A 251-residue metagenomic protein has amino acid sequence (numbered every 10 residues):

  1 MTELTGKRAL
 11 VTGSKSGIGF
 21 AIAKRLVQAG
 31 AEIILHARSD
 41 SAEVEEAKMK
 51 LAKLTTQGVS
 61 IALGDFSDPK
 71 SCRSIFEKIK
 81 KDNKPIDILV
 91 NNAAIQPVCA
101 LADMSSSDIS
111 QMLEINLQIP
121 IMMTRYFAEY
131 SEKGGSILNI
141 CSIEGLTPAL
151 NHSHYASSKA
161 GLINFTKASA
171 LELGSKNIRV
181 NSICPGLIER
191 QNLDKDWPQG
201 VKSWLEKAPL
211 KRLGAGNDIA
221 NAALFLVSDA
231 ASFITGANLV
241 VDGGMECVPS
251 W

Functional and structural regions predicted by a protein language model:
E3, T147, L224, T235-W251: Short C-terminal tail/terminal secondary-structure segment of NAD(P)H-dependent dehydrogenase/reductase domains
R8, K15-S16: Conserved glycine-rich cofactor-binding loop
A100-L101, D108-L113, L193, W204: Substrate-binding pocket helix/loop in short-chain dehydrogenase/reductase
T124, S158, T166: Active-site helix of classical SDR
E129-Y130, L171-E172, S232: Alpha-helical segment proximal to the catalytic Tyr-Lys
S142: Residue(s) in the substrate-gating loop at a strand-loop-helix junction that position the organic substrate next
G174, R179, I234-G236: Short, small/polar-rich loop/turn modules that mediate ligand/substrate recognition or access, typified
